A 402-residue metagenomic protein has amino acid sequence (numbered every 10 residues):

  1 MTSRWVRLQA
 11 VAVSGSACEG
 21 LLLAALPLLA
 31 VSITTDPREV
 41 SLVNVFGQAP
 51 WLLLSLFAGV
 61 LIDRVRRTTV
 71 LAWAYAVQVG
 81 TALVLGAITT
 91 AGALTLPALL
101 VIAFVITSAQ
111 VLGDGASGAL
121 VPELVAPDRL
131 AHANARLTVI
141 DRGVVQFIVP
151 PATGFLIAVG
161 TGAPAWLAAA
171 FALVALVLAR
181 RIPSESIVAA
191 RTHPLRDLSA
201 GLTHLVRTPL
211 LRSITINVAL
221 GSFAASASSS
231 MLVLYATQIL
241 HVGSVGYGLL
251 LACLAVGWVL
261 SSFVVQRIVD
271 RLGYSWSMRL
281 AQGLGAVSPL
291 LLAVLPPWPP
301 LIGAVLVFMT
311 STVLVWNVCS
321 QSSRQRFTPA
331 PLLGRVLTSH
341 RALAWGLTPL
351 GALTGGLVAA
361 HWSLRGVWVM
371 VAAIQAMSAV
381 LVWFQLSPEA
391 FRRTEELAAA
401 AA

Functional and structural regions predicted by a protein language model:
M1-A402: Alpha-helical transmembrane-bundle signature of multi-pass membrane transport and export proteins
